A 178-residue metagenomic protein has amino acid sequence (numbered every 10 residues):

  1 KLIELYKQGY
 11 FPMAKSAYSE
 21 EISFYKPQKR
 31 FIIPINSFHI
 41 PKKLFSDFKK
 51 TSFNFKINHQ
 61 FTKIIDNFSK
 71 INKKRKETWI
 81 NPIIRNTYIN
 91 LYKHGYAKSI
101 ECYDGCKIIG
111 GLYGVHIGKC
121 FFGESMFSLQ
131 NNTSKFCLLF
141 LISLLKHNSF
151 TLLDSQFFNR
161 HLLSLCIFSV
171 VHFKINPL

Functional and structural regions predicted by a protein language model:
K1-L178: N-acyltransferase acceptor-side catalytic subdomain
